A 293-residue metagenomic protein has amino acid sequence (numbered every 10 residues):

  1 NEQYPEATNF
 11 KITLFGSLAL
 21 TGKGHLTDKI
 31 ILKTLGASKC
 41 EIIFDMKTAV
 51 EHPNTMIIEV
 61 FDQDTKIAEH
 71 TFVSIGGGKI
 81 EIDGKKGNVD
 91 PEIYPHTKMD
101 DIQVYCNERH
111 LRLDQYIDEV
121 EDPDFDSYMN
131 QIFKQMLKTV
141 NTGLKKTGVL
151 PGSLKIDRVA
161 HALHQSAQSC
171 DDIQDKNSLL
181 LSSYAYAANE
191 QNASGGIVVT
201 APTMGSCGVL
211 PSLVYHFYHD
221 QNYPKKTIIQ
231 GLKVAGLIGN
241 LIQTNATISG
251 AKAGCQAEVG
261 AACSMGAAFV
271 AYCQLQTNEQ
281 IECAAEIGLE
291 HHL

Functional and structural regions predicted by a protein language model:
N1-Q3, P211-Y223, A268-L275: Alpha-helical support elements that line or immediately flank enzyme active sites and cofactor-binding pockets
E6-G16, P224-L237, N278-H291: Beta-strand segments within the central parallel beta-sheet cores of soluble alpha/beta enzyme folds
L20-I30, Y215, T244-N245, A257-A261: Short glycine/threonine-rich loop-to-helix capping motif typified by GTGT followed within a few residues by an Asp-Pro
H25, T34-D171: C-terminal regulatory domains involved in ligand/effector binding and gene-expression control
I30, M46-K47, H219: N-terminal loops that bind phosphate or other acidic moieties and the adjacent beta-alpha structural core
L137-G254: Accessory "access/gating" subregions that flank catalytic or transport cores
L241-L293: Hydrophobic alpha-helical bundle architecture
